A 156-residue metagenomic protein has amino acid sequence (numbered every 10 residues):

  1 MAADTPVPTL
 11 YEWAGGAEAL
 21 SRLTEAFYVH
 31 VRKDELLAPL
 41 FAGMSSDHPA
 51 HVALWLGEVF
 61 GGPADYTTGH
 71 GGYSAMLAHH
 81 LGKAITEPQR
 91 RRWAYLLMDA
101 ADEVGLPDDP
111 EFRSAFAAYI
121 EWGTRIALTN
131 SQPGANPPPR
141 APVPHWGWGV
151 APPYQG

Functional and structural regions predicted by a protein language model:
A2-P8, S21-D109, R113-Y119, G123-Q132 (+3 more regions): Heme-based O2/NO sensor domains and their adjacent alpha-helical segments, primarily globin folds but also including
E12, P144-W146: Generic detector of intrinsically disordered, low-complexity, polar/charged segments
E12-G15, I85: Non-transmembrane, amphipathic alpha-helical segments
